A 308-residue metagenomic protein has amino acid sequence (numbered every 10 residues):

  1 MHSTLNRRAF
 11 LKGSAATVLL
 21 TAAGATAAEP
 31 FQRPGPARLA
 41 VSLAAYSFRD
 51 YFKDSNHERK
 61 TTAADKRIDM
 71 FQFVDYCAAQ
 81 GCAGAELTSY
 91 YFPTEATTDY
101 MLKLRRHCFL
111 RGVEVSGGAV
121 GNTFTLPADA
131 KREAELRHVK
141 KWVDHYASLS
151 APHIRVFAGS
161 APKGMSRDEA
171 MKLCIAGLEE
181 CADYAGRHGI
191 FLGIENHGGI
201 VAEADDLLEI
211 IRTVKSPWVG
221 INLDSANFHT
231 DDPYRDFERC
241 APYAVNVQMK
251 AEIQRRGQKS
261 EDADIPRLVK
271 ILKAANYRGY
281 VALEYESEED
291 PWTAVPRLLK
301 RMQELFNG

Functional and structural regions predicted by a protein language model:
M1, N276-E286: Short helix/strand-capping connector loops at secondary-structure junctions
H2-S148, E169, A176, S216 (+3 more regions): N-terminal pre-domain/capping segments
R38-S42, G84, E114-G117, P152-R155 (+4 more regions): Structural preference for beta-strand elements that scaffold enzyme active sites
S55, G84-A85, I175-I271: Acidic/histidine-rich catalytic cores of soluble enzymes
F71-A78, S116-A119, A147-S150, R187 (+3 more regions): Short C-terminal domain-edge/linker segments immediately following a structured domain
T88-Y100, T123-D129, P162-S166, H197-E203 (+3 more regions): Acidic-and-aromatic substrate-binding clefts and catalytic sites of carbohydrate-active enzymes
Y146-M165, H188-H197: Active-site groove signature of glycoside hydrolases
